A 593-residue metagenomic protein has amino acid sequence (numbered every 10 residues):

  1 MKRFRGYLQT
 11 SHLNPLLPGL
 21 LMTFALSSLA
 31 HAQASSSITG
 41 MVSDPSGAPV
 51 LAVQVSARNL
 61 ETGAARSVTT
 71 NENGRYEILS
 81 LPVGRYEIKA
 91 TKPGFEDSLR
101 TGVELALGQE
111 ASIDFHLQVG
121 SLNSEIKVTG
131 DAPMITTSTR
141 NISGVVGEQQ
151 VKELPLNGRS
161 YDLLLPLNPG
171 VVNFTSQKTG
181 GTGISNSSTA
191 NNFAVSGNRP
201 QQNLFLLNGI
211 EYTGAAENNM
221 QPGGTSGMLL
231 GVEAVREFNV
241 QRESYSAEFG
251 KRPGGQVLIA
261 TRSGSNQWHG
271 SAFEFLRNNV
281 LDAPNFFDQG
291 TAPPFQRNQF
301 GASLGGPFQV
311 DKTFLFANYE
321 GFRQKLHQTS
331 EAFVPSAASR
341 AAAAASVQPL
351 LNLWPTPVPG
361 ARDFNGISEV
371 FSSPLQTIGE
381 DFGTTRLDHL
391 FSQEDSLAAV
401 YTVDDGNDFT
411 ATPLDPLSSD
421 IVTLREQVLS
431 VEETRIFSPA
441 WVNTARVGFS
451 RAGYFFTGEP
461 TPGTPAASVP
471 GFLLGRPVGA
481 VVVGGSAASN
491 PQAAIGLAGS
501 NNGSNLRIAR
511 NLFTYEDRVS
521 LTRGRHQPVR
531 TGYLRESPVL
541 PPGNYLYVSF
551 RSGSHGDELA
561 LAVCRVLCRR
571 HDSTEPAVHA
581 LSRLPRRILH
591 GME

Functional and structural regions predicted by a protein language model:
K2-F4, L16-G147: Periplasm-facing N-terminal accessory domains of Gram-negative outer-membrane beta-barrel systems
A34, P49, P82-G84, L107-A111 (+7 more regions): Residue-level preference for beta-strand/loop junctions
S36, T62-A64, N198-P200, L559-A560: Short, small/polar residue-rich loop motifs at catalytic or cofactor-binding pockets
D44-G47, G94, G264, S392 (+4 more regions): Alpha-helical hinge/cap motifs
A90, F205, P528: Short aromatic-centered micro-motifs
L122-S124, M134-E432, F437-W441, R451-A509 (+2 more regions): Acidic, glycine-rich flexible loop segments
S373, N407, G475-R476, N502 (+1 more regions): Signature of Gram-negative outer-membrane beta-barrel scaffolds
